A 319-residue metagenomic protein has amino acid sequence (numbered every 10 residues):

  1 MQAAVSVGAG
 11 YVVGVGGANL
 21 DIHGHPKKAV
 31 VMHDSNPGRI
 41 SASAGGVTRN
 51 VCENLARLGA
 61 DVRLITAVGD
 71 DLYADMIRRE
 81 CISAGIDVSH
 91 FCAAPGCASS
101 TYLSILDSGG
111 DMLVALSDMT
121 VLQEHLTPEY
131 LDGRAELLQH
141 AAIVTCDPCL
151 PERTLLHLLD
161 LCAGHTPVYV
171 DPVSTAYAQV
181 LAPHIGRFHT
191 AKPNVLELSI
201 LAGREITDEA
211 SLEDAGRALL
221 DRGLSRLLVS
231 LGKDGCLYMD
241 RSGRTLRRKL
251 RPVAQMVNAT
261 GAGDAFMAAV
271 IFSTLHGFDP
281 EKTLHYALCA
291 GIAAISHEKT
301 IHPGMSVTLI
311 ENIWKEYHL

Functional and structural regions predicted by a protein language model:
M1-A67, L72-I86, Q255-M256: Glycine-rich phosphate/adenosyl-contacting loop at the front of the ribokinase-like
M1-A9, V13, N36, A182 (+1 more regions): Conserved phosphate-binding/catalytic region of the ribokinase-like
L55, N194, G263: Short, conserved phosphate/pyrophosphate- and ester-handling motifs at nucleotide-, phospho-/glycolipid
A56, A163, L275: Gly/Ala-rich phosphate-binding loop of Rossmann-like dinucleotide-binding domains, activating on the conserved
I65-D70, V88-S99, V173, L228-L231: Beta-strand->loop->alpha-helix junctions that form or flank phosphate-binding loops in nucleotide-handling enzymes
A93, S104-I143, P148: Conserved phosphate-binding/catalytic loop of the ribokinase/pfkB sugar-kinase fold
I143-D214, D234-C236: Conserved beta-alpha-beta core of the PfkB/ribokinase-like small-molecule kinase fold
